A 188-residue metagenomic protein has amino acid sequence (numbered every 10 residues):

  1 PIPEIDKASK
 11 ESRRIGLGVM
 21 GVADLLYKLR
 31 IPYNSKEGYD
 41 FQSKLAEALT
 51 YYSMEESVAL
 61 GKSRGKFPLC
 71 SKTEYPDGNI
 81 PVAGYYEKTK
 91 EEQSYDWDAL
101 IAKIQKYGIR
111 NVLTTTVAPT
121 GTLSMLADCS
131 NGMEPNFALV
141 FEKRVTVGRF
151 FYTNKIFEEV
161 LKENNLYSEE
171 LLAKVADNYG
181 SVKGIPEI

Functional and structural regions predicted by a protein language model:
P1-I188: Long, C-terminal-biased catalytic regions of enzyme "large/alpha" subunits
